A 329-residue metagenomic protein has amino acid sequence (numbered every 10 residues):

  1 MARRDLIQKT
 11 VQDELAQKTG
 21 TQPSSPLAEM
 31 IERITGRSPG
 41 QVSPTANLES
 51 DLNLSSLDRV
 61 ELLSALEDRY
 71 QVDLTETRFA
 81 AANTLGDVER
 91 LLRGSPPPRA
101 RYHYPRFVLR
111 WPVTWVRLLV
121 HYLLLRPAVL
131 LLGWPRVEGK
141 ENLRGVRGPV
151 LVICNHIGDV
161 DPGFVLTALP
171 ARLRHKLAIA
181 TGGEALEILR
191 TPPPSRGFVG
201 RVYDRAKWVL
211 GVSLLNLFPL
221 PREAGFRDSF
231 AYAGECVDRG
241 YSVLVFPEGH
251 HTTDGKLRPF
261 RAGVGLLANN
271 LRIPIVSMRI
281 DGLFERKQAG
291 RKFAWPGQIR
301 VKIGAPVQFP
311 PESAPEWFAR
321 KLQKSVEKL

Functional and structural regions predicted by a protein language model:
M1-L15, R144, A224-L329: Non-catalytic C-terminal accessory region of glycerolipid acyltransferases and related lyso-lipid remodeling enzymes
M1-R106: Phosphopantetheine-dependent thiolation modules in NRPS/PKS and related acyl-activating systems
G40, F218, A305-V307: Structural signal for short hydrophobic segments within the conserved structured cores of catalytic domains across
E61, V160-F164, G263-L266: Short amphipathic alpha-helical face segments that pack within enzyme cores and frequently flank/anchor catalytic
V108-L132, T191-N216, K287, K292-P296: Alpha-helical membrane-targeting segments
L125-H156: Helix-to-loop junction immediately C-terminal to a conserved catalytic motif
V146-A224: Catalytic core of membrane glycerolipid acyltransferases/transacylases, capturing the structured, soluble-facing
